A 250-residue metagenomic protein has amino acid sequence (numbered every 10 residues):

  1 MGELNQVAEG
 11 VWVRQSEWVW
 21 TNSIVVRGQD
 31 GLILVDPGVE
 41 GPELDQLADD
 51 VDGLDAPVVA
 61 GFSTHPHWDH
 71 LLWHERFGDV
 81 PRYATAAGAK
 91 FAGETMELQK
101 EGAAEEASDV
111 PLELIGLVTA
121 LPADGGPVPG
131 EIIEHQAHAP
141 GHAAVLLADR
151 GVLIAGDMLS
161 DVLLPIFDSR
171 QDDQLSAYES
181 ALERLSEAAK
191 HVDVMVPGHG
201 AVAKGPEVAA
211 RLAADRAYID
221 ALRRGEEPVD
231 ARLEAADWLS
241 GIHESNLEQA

Functional and structural regions predicted by a protein language model:
G2-D49, A144-G156: Conserved beta-strand hairpin/beta-sheet module of binuclear metal-dependent hydrolase folds, prominently
G10-Q15, P37-E40, A60-F62, G130-H135 (+1 more regions): Short, flexible loop segments at the rims of nucleotide/cofactor-binding pockets, characterized by
L32-I33, V39-G41, E134-Q136, P140-R211: Metallo-beta-lactamase
G41-A84: Active-site metal-binding motif and surrounding structural segment of the metallo-beta-lactamase
D45, G53, K90-E134, D149 (+1 more regions): Metallo-beta-lactamase
Q46-A48, W73-R76, T95-E97, F167 (+1 more regions): Short amphipathic alpha-helical segments
Y83-A86, A155-G156: Generic beta-sheet signal
E183-V194, A201-A250: Accessory terminal helices/loops
